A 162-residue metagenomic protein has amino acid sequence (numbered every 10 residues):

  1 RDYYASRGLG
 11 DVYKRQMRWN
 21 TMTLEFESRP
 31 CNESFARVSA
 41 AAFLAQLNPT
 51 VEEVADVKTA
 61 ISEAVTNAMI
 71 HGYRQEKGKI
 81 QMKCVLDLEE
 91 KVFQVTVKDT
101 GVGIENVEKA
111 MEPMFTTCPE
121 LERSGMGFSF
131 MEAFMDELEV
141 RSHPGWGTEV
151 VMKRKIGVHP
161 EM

Functional and structural regions predicted by a protein language model:
R1-Q16: Single conserved hydrophobic/aromatic residue that forms the stacking wall/gate of nucleotide- or nucleobase-binding
S6, S28, S62, T116-T117 (+1 more regions): Short linear Ser/Thr-Pro motifs
K14-T23, A68-M162: Conserved beta-strand-loop-beta-strand hairpin that lines the nucleotide-binding pocket of ATP/GTP-utilizing enzymes
T23-F35: STAS-typified acidic loop motif
R37-S62: Conserved short strand/loop->alpha-helix "switch" segment adjacent to the catalytic nucleotide/phosphoryl-transfer site
E63-N67: Conserved polar catalytic motif of the HATPase_c/GHKL fold
